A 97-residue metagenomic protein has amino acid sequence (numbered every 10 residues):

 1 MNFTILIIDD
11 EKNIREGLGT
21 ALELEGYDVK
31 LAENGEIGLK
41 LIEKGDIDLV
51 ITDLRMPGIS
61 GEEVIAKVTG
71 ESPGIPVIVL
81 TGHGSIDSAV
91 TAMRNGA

Functional and structural regions predicted by a protein language model:
N2, D46-D48, E71-P76: His-Asp phosphorelay/catalytic-motif detector in bacterial-type signaling
F3, N34-I37, S60-E63: Acidic catalytic/metal-coordinating carboxylates
L6, L31-L49: Acidic, metal-coordinating helix/loop segments flanking the phosphotransfer/catalytic sites of two-component signaling
D9, D53, T81: Active-site residues of response regulator receiver
K12-K30: Two-component/phosphorelay signaling modules centered on CheY-like receiver
K40, E62-G74, T91-R94: Short amphipathic alpha-helix used as the core "switch/output" element in two-component signaling
M56: Receiver (REC) domain active-site loop signature in two-component systems and cognate sites in sensor histidine kinases
E71, H83-G84: Short, conserved "switch-loop" micro-motifs in signal-transduction and mechanochemical regulators
